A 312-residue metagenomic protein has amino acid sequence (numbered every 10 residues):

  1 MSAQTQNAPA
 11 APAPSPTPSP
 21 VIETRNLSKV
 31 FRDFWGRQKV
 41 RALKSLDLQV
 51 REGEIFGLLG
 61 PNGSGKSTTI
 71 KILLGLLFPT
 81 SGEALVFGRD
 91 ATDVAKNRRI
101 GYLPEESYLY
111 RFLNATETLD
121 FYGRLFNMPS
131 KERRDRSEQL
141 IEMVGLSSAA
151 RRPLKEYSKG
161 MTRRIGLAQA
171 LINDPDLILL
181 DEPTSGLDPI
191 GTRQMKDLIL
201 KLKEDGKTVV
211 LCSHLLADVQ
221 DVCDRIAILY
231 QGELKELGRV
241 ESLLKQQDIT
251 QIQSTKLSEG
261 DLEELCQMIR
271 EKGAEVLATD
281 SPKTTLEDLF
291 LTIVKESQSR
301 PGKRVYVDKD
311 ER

Functional and structural regions predicted by a protein language model:
P16-I22, V30-S45: A short, flexible loop at the N-terminus of ABC-type nucleotide-binding domains that lies
L27, D120, R124, K131-A149: Conserved ABC ATPase "signature" region
G82-R98: Conserved ABC transporter NBD signature motif
D174: Conserved catalytic motifs of ABC-family nucleotide-binding domains
I178-E182: Catalytic Walker B motif of ABC-type/P-loop ATPase nucleotide-binding domains
V240-R312: Short, charged/small-residue-rich alpha-helical element at the C-terminal edge of ABC transporter nucleotide-binding
